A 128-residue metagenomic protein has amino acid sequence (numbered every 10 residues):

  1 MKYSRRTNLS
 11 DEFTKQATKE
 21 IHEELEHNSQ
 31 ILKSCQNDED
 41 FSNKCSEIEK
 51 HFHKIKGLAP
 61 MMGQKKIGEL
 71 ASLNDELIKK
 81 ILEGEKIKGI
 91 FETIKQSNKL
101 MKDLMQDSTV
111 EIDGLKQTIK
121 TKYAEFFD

Functional and structural regions predicted by a protein language model:
M1-D128: Non-catalytic helical tethers at domain boundaries
